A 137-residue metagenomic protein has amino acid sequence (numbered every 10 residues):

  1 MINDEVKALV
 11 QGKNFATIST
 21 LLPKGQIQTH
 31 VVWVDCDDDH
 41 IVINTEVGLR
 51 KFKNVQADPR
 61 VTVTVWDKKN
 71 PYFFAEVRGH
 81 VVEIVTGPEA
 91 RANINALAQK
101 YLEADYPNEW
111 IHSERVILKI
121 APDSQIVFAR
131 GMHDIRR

Functional and structural regions predicted by a protein language model:
M1-A16: Short, basic/aromatic recognition patches
M1-D4, Q28, E46-R50, I111: Residues at secondary-structure transition points
V10-Q11, Q56-A57, I111: Alpha-helix boundary recognition
N14-V47, V55, V61-V65, E76: Short beta-strand segments
K24-Q26, K69-P71, W110-H112: A short beta-turn/loop motif at secondary-structure boundaries
V47, D67-K69, S124-I126: Short, flexible active-site-adjacent loop segments at beta-strand->alpha-helix junctions, enriched in small/polar
L49-K51, N70, D134-I135: Short, surface-exposed beta-strand-loop junctions and turns on beta-sheet-rich folds
F73-R137: Charged, gly/pro-rich active-site loop segments
